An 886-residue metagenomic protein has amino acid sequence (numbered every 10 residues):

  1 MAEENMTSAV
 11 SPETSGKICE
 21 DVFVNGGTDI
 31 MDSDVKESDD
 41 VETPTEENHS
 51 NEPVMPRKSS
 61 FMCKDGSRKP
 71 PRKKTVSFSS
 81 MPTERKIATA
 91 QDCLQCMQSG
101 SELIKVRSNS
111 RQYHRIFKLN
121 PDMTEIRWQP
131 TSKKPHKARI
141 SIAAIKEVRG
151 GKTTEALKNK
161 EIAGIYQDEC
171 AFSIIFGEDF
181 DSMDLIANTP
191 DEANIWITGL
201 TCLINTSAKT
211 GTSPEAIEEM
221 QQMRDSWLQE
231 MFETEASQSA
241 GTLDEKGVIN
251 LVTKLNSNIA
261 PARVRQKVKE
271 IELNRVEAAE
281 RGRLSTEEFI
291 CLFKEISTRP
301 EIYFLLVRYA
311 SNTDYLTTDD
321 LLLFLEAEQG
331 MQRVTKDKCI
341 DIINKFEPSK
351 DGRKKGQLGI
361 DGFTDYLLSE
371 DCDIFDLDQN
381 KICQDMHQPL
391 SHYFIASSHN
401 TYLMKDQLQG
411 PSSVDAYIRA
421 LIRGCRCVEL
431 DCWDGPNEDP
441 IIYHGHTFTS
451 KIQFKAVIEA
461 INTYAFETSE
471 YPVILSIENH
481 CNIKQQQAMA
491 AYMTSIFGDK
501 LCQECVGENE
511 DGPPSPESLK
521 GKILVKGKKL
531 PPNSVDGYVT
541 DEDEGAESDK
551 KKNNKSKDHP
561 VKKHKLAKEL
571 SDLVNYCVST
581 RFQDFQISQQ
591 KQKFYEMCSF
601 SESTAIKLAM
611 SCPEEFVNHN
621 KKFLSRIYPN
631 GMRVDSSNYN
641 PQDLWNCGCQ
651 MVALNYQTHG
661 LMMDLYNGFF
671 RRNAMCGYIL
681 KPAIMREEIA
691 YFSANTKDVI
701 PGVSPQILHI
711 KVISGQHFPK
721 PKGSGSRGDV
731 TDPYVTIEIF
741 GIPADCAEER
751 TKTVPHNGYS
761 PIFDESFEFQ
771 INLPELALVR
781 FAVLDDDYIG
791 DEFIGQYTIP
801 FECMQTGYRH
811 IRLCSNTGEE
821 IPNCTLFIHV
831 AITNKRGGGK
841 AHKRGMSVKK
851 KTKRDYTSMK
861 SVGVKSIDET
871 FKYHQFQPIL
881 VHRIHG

Functional and structural regions predicted by a protein language model:
E4-A9, E13, E20-N109, Q129-S132 (+1 more regions): Polybasic, Ser/Thr-rich intrinsically disordered tails and inter-domain linkers that flank pleckstrin homology
K86-G151, W196, R727, P733-V735: Polybasic phosphoinositide-binding surfaces of eukaryotic membrane-targeting domains
Y113-H114, G151-A208: Canonical pleckstrin homology
K118, P130-K133, T153, K158-E161 (+22 more regions): Short coil/turn segments at secondary-structure boundaries
T124-I126, Y464-K500, E504, M651 (+3 more regions): Eukaryotic beta-sheet cores, primarily in C2 and C2-like/PH beta-sandwich modules
G211-C427, D434-K720: Long, acidic (Asp/Glu-rich), low-complexity accessory segments flanking structured domains
Y492-S495, M663, H756-N757, N772-L778 (+1 more regions): C2-type phospholipid-binding modules
V699-I789: Eukaryotic modular interaction domains in large regulatory/scaffold proteins
